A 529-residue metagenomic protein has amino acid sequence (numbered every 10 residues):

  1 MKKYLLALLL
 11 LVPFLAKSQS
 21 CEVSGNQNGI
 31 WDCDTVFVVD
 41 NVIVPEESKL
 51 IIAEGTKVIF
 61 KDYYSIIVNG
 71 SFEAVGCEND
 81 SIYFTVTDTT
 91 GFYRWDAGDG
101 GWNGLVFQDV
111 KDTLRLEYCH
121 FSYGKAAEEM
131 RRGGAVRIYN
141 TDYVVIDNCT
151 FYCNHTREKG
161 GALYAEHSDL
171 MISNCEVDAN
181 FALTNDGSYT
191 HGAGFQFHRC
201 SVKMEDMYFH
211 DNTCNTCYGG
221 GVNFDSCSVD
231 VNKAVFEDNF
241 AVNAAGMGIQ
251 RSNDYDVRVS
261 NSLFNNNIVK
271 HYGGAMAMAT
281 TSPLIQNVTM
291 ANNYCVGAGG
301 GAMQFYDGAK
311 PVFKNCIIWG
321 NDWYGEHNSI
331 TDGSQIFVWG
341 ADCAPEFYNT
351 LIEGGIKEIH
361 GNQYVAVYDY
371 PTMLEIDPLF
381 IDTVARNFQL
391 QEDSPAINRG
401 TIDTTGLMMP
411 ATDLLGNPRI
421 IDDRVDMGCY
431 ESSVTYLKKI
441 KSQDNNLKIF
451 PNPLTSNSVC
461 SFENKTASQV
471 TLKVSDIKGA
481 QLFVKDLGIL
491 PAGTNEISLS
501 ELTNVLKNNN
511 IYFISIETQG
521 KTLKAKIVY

Functional and structural regions predicted by a protein language model:
Q19, R94-F107, E128-R137, T156-A165 (+6 more regions): Extracellular beta-strand/beta-solenoid scaffold signature
D34-W95: Extracellular beta-helix/beta-solenoid repeat scaffolds
P45, A53, I59-K61, N69 (+32 more regions): Feature marks extracellular polysaccharide-active and adherence modules
F224-Q391, G406, L415: Predominantly extracellular beta-rich ligand-binding scaffolds that present long acidic/polar faces for carbohydrate
Y368, E431-F450, K465: Residue-level detector of functionally pivotal "anchor" positions at catalytic/ligand-binding pockets or at interdomain
S394-L437: Surface beta-loop-beta hairpin patches that serve as ligand-binding interfaces in beta-rich domains
S475-L482, Y512: Short, glycine-anchored, charge-dense loop/turn motifs used at functional sites
V484, I489, S500-Y529: C-terminal tail/sorting-segment detector
